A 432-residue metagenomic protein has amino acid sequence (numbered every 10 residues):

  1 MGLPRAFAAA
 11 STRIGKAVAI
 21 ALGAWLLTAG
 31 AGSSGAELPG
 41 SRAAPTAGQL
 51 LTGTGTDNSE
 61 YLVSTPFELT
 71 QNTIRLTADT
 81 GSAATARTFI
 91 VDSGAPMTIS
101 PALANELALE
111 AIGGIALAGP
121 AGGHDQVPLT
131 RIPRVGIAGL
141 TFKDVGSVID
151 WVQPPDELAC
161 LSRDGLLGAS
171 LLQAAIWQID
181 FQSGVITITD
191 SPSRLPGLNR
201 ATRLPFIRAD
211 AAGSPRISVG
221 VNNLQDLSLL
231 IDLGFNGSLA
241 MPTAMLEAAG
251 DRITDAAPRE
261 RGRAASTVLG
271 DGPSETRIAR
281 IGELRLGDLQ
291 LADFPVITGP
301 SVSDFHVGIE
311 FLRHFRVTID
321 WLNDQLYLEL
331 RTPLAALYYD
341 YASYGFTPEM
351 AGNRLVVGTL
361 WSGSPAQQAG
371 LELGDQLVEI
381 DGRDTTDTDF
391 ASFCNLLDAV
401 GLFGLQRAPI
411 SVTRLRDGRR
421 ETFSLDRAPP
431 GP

Functional and structural regions predicted by a protein language model:
L3-A19: Bacterial N-terminal signal peptides that target proteins for export
A8, A31-G32: Intrinsic disorder/low-complexity segments in short proteins, especially the signal peptide and propeptide regions
A17-A29: Bacterial N-terminal signal peptides
G32-P432: Pepsin/retropepsin-fold aspartyl endopeptidases
